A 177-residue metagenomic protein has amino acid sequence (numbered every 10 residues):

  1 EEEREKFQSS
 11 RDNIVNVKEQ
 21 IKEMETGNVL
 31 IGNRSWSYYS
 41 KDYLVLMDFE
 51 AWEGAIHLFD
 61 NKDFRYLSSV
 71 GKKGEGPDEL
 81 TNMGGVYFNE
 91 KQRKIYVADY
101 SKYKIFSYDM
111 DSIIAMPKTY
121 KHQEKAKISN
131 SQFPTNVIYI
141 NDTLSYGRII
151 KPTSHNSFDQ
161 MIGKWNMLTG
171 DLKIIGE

Functional and structural regions predicted by a protein language model:
R4-G32: A short helix->beta-strand "capping" segment at the edge of beta-propeller domains
R11-I21, Y66-G74, I114-I128, L172-E177: Beta-propeller fold detector
I21-A55: Beta-strand-rich domains and repeat architectures in extracellular enzymes and scaffolds, especially beta-propellers
Y38-E50, R93-D99, K104, D142-N156: Short beta-strand elements that form the blades of beta-propeller/WD-repeat-like and other beta-sheet-rich scaffold
V45-G71: Beta-propeller domains
W52-H57, Y103-D109, S154-G163: Structural motif
R65-S101, H122-S131: Blade-loop segments of beta-propeller domains
K102-Y103, D109-T143, G147-T153: Asp-box/WD-like beta-propeller blade repeats and closely related beta-sheet repeat scaffolds
